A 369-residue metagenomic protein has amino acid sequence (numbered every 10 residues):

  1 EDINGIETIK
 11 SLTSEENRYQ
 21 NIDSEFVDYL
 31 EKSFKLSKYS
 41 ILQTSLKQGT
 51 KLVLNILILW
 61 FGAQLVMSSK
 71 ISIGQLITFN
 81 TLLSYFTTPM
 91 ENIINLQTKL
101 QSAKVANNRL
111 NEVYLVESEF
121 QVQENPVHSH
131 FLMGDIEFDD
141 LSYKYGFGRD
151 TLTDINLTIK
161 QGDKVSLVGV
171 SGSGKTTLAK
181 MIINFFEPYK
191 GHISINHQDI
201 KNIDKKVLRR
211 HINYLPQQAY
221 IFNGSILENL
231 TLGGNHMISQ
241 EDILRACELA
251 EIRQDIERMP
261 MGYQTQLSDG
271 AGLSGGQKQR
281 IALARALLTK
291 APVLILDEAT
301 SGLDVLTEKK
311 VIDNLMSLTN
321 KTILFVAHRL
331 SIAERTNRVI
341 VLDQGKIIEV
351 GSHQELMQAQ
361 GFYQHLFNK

Functional and structural regions predicted by a protein language model:
E1, E7-V53, L57, N95 (+3 more regions): An intracellular "coupling" helix at the cytosolic face of ABC transporter transmembrane type-1 domains
E1-N4, S11-S14, E31, S68 (+5 more regions): Residues at helix-coil transition
I3, F26, S33, S40 (+5 more regions): Short amphipathic alpha-helical/adjacent loop interface patches that line ligand and macromolecule-binding sites
S14, I71, T88, V105 (+3 more regions): Short, conserved catalytic or interaction motifs in soluble domains
I22, L110, F138-D140: Conserved catalytic Walker-motif region of ABC-type ATPase nucleotide-binding domains
Y39-N107: Helix-loop-helix
Q123, S129-K369: ABC-type nucleotide-binding domain
